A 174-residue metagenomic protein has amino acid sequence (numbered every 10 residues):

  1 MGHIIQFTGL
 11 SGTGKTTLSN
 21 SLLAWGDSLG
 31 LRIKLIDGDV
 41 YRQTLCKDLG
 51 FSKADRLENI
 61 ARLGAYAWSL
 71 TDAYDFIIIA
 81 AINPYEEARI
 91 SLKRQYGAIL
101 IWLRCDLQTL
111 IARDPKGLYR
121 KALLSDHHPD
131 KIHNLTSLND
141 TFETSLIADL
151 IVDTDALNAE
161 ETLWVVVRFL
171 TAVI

Functional and structural regions predicted by a protein language model:
I4: Walker A (P-loop) ATP-phosphate-binding motif of ABC ATPase nucleotide-binding domains
F7: Hydrophobic anchor at the beta1->P-loop junction of P-loop NTPases
S11: The conserved Walker
T16: Walker A/P-loop
S19-A65: Conserved substrate/cofactor phosphate-moiety recognition/catalytic segment in nucleotide-dependent phosphotransferases
V40-R42, N83-E86, C105-L110, L157-N158: Conserved nucleotide-binding/hydrolysis micro-motifs of P-loop NTPases
S52-L103, Y119-A122: Glycine-rich phosphate-binding loop used to anchor ATP phosphates in small-molecule kinases, encompassing both
A112-V165, V173-I174: Small-molecule kinase domains that catalyze NTP-dependent phosphoryl transfer to phosphate-bearing small molecules
